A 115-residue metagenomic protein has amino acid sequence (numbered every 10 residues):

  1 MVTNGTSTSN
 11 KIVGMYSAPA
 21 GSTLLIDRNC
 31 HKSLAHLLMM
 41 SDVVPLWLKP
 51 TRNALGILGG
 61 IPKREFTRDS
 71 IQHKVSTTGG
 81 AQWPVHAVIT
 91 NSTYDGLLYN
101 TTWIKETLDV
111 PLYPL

Functional and structural regions predicted by a protein language model:
M1-L24, H31-L37: Conserved beta-loop-alpha segment that forms the PLP phosphate-binding cup at the N-terminus of a helix
V2-G5, I26-R28, I89-S92, L115: Short His-Asn-centered micro-motif
S22, V43, L108-P111: A short helix->loop->beta-strand "cap" motif at the edges of active sites that frequently abuts
D27-R28, L48-R52: Short beta->alpha connector loops at strand-helix junctions that form conserved, small/polar/Pro-enriched
N29, M39-P45: Carboxylate/His-rich catalytic cores and anion/metal-binding grooves
N53-L115: Active-site phosphate-binding strand-loop segment of PLP-dependent enzymes
